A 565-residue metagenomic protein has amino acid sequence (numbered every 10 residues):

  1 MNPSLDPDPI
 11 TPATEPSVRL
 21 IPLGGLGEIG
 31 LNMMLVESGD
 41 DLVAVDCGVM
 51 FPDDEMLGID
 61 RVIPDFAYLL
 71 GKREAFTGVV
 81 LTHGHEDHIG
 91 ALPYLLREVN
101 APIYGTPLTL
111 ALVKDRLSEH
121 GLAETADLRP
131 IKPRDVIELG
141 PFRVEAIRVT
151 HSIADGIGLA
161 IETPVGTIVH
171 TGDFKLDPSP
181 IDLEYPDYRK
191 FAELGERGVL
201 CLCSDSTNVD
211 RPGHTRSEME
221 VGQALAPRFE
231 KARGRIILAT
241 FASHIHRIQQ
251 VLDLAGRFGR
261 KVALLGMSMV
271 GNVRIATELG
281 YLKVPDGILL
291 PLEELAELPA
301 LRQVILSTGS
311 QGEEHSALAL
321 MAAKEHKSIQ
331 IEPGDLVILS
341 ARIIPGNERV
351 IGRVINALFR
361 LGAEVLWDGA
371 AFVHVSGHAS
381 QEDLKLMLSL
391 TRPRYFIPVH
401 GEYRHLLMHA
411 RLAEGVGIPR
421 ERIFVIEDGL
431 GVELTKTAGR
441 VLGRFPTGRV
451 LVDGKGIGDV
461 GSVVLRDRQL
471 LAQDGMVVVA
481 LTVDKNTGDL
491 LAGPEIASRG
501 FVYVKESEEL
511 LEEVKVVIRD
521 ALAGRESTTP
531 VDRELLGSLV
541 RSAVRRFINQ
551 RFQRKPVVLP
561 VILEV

Functional and structural regions predicted by a protein language model:
M1-D8, P16, E508-R519: Iron-sulfur (Fe-S) cluster-binding modules
N2-V80, H85-L298, S316-Q330, R349-R353: His/Asp/Glu-rich metal-coordinating catalytic cores of metallo-dependent phosphodiesterases/hydrolases acting on
L20, L128-P130, C201-C203, V337 (+3 more regions): Conserved beta-strand scaffold positions in the cores of enzyme catalytic domains, especially in NTP/NDP-utilizing
I21, E37, E145, L306-S307 (+3 more regions): Residues in well-ordered beta-strands of folded domains
P102, I397, L559-P560: Short glycine-rich phosphate-binding loop at a beta-alpha junction
L117, A413, I548: Conserved hydrophobic residues forming the short capping helix/wall of the S-adenosyl-L-methionine
R211-S340, I344-T529, G537: Hard-cation-handling environments
T529-V565: C-terminal tails and terminal domains of large nucleic-acid-associated and other macromolecular-machine proteins
